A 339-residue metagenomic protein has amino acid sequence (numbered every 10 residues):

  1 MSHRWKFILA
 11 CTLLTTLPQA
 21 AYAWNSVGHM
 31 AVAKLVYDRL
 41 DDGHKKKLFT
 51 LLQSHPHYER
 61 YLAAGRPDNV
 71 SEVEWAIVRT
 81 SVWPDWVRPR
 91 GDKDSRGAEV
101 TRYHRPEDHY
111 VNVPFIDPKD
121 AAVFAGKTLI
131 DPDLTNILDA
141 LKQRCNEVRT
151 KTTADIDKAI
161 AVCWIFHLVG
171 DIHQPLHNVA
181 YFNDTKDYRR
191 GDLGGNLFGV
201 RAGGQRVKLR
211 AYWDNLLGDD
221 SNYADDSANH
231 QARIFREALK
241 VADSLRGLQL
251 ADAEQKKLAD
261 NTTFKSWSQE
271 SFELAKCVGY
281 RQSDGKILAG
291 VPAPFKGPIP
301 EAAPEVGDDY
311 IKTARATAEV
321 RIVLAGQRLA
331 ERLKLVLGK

Functional and structural regions predicted by a protein language model:
M1-I8: Bacterial N-terminal signal peptides that target proteins for export
S2, Q19-A23: Extreme N-terminus of proteins, especially the signal/transit-peptide cleavage junction and the first residues
I8-P18: Bacterial N-terminal signal peptides
Y22-L168, P175-K339: N-terminal, motif-rich segments that launch catalysis or mediate targeting to/interaction with membranes, typified by
